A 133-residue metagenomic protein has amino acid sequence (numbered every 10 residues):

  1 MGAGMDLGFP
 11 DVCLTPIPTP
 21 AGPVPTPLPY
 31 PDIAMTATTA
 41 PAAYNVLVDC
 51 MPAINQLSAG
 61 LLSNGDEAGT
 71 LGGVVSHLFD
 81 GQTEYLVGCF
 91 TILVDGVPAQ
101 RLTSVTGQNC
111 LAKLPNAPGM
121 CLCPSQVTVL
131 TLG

Functional and structural regions predicted by a protein language model:
M1-G133: Intrinsically disordered, low-complexity proline/glycine-rich segments
